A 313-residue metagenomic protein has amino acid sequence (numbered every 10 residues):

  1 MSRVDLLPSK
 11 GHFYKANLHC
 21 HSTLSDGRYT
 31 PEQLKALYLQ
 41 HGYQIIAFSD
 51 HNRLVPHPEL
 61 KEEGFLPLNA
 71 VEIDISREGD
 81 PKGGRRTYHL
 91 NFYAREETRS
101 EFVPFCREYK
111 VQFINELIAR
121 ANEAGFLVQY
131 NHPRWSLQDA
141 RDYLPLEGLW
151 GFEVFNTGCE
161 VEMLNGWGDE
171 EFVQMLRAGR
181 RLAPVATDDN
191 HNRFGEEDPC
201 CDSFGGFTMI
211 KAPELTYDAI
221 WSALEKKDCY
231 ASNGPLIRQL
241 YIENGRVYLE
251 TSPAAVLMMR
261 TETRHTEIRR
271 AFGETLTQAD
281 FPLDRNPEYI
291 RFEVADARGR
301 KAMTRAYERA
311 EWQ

Functional and structural regions predicted by a protein language model:
M1-K10, L182-A183, N190-Q313: C-terminal functional module detector
S2-N131, Q138-A140, P145-E147, E153-F172 (+4 more regions): A metal-dependent hydrolase metal-coordination microenvironment
L137-Q138, D198: A general structural signal for short secondary-structure boundary/capping elements
